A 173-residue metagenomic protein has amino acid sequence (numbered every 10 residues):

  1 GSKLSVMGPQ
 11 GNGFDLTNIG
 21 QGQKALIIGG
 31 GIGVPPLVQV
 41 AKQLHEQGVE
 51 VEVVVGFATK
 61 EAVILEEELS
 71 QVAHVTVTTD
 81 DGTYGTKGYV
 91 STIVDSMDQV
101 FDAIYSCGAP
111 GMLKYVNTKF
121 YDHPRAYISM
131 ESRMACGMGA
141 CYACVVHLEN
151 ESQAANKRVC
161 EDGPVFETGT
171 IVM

Functional and structural regions predicted by a protein language model:
G1-S2, C141: Loop/turn positions that initiate beta-strands
S2-R133: FNR/FR-type flavoprotein reductase catalytic core
D15, I19, G139, P164-V165 (+1 more regions): Short capping/connector residues at structural and topological boundaries
P36, P110-G111, E131-V165: Local cysteine-cluster metal-coordination motifs and their immediate loop/turn environment, predominantly Fe-S cluster
V90, N156, E167-M173: A charged, well-structured terminal subsegment
